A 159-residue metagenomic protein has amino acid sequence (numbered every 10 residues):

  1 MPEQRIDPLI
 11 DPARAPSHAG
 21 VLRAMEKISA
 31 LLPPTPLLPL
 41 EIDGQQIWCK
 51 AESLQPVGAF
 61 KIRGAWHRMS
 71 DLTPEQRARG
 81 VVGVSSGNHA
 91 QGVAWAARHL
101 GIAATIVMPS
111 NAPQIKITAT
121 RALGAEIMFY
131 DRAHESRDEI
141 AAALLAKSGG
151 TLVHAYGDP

Functional and structural regions predicted by a protein language model:
M1-P159: PLP-dependent amino-acid enzyme catalytic core
